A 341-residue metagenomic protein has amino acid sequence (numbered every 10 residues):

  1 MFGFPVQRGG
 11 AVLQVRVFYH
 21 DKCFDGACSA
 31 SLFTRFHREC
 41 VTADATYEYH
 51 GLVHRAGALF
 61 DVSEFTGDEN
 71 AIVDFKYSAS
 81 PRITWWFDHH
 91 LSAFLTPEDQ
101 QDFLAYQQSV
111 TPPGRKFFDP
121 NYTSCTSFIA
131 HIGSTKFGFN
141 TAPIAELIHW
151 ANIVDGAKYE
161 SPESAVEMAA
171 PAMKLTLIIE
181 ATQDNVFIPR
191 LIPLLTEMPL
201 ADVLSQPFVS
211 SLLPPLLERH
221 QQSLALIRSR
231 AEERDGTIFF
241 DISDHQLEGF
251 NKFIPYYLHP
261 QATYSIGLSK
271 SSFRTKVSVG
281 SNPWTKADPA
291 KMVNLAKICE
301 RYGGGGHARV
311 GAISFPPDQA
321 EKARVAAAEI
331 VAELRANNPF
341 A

Functional and structural regions predicted by a protein language model:
F2-M168, E232-I238, I242-S243, G249-I254 (+2 more regions): Replace "Mg2+/Mn2+-dependent" with "divalent metal-dependent
G156-F250: Glycine-rich, Lys/Arg-enriched anion-binding loops that position phosphate/diphosphate groups for phosphoryl
